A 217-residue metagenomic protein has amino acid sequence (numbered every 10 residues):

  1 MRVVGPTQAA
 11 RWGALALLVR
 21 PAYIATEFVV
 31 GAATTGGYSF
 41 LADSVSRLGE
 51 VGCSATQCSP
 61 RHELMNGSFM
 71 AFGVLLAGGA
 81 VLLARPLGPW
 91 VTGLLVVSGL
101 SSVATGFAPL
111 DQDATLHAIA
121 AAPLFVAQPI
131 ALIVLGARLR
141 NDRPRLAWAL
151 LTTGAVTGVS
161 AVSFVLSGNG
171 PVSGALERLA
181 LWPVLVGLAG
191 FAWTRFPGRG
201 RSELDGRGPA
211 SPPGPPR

Functional and structural regions predicted by a protein language model:
Q8-G36: N-terminal signal-anchor transmembrane alpha helix
A16, F69-G78, V126-L135, P183-F196: Hydrophobic cores of alpha-helical transmembrane segments in multi-pass inner/ER membrane proteins, independent
E27-S54, P60: Hydrophobic transmembrane helix segments
E50-V74: Interfacial helix-start motif at the membrane-water boundary
M70-T92: Transmembrane alpha-helical segments in integral membrane proteins
W90-F107, A155-A161: Small-polar-interrupted transmembrane alpha-helices in polytopic inner-membrane proteins
S98-A137: Membrane-proximal helix-loop-helix units in multi-pass membrane proteins
R138-R217: Terminal transmembrane helical module of multi-pass membrane proteins
